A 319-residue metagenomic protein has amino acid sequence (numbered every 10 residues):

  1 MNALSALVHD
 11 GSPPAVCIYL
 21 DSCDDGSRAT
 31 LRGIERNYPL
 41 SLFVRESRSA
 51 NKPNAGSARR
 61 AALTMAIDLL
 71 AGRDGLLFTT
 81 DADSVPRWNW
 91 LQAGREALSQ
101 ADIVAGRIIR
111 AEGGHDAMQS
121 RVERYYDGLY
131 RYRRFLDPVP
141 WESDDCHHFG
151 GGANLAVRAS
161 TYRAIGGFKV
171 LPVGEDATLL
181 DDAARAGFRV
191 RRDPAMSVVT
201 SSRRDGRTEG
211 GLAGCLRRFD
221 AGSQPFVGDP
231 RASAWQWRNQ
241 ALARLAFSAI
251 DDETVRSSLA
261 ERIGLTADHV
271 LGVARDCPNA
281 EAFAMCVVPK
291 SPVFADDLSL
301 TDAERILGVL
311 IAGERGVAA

Functional and structural regions predicted by a protein language model:
N2-A50: Acidic donor-binding segment of Leloir-type glycosyltransferases
G26, R73-E96: Acidic donor-binding/catalytic loop of UDP-sugar-dependent glycosyltransferases, especially processive GT2
R48-D68: Glycine-rich, basic loop-to-helix element that forms the pyrophosphate-binding segment of sugar-nucleotide handling
N89-V122: Conserved donor NDP-sugar-binding/catalytic core segment of glycosyltransferases
R124-H147: Short, flexible, basic/aromatic active-site loop/helix in glycosyltransferases
V173-L179, D193: Acidic donor-binding loop at a coil-to-helix junction in glycosyltransferase catalytic cores that engages
G187, P194-G210: Active-site donor/metal-binding and catalytic loop motifs of nucleotide-sugar-dependent glycosylation enzymes
A221-A319: Terminal low-complexity segments of carbohydrate-biosynthetic enzymes
